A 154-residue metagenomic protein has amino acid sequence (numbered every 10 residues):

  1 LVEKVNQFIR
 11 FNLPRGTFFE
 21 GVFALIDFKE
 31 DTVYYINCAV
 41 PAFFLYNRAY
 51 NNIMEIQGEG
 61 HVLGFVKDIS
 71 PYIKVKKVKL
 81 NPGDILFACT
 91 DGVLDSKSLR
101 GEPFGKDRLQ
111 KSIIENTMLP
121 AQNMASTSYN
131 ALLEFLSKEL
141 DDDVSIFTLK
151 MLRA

Functional and structural regions predicted by a protein language model:
L1-A154: Conserved subregion of the PPM/PP2C metallophosphatase catalytic domain
